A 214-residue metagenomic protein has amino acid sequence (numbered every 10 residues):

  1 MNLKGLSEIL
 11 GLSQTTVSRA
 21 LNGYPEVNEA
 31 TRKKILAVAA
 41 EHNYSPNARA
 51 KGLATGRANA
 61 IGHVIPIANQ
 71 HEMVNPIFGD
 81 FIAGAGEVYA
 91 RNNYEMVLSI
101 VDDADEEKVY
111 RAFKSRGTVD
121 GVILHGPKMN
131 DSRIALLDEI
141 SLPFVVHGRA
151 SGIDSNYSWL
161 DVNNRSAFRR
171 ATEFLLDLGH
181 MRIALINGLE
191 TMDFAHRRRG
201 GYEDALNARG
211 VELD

Functional and structural regions predicted by a protein language model:
M1, E26, A30, A48 (+7 more regions): Residues at secondary-structure transition points
M1-N59: N-terminal helix-turn-helix DNA-binding module of bacterial transcription factors
I9, E41, G84-N92, D138-V146 (+1 more regions): Bacterial carbohydrate/catabolite-sensing allosteric modules
S13, N59, D120, M181-R182: Short acidic/polar active-site loop segments enriched in Thr and Asp
S45-K108, G200-E203, N207-A208: Amphipathic helical "hinge" segments at domain boundaries
D102-D105, H125-N130: Short beta->alpha connector loops
E106-T118: Short, well-structured alpha-helical segments in soluble
V119-H125, A184-I186: Periplasmic-binding protein-like
